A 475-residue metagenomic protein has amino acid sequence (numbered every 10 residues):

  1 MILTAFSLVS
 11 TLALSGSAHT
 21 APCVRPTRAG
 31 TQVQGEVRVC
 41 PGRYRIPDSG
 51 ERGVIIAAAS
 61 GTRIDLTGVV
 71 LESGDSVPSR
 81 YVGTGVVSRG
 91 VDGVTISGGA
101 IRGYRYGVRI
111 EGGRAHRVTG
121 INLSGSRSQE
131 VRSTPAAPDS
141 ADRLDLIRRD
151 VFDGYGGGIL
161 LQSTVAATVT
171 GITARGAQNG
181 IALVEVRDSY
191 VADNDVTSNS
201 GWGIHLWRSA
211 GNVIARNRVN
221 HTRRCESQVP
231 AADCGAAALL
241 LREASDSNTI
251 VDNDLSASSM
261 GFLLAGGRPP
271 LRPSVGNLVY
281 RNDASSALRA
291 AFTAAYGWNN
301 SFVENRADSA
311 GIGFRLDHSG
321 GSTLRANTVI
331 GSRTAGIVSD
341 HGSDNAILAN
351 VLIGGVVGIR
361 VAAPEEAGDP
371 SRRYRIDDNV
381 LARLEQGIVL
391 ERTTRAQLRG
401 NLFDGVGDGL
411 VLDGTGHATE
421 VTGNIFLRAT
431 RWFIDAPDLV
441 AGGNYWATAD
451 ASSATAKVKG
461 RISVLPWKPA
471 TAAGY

Functional and structural regions predicted by a protein language model:
L3-A13: Bacterial N-terminal signal peptides
A29-Q34, R45-I64, S73-T95, R102-A115 (+3 more regions): Extracellular beta-strand-rich solenoid/capping regions of secreted or surface-exposed proteins that bind or remodel
V33, A136-A141, L146-F152, G235 (+3 more regions): Acidic, glycine- and Ser/Thr-rich low-complexity intrinsically disordered tracts in extracellular/secreted proteins
G35, R52-G53, S60-T62, V69 (+27 more regions): The right-handed parallel beta-helix/beta-solenoid scaffold, focusing on the short coil/turn and N-cap positions
V39, I46, I56-A57, L66 (+19 more regions): Extracellular beta-strand solenoids
P47, E72-G74, R102-R105, I121-R127 (+23 more regions): Surface-exposed loop/turn segments connecting beta-strands in extracellular beta-rich domains
L71-V87, R117-Q162, T168-G171, G180 (+11 more regions): Acidic/polar low-complexity surface segments
